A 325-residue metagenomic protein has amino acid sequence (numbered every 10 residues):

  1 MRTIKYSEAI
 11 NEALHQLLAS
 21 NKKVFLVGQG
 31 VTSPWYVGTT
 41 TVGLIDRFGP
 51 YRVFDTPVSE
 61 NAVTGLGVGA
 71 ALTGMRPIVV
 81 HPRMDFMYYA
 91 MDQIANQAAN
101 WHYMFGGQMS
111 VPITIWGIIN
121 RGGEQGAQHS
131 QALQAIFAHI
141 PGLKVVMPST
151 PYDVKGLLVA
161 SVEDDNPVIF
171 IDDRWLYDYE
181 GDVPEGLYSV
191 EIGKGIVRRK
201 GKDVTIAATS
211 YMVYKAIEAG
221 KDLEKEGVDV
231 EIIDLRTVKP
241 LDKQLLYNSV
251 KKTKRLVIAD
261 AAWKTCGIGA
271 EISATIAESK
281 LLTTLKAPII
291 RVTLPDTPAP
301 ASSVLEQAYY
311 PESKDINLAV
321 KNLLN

Functional and structural regions predicted by a protein language model:
M1-P167, I171, Q307-A308: Thiamine diphosphate
V31, V37-R47, Q108-I113, G122 (+2 more regions): Thiamine diphosphate
